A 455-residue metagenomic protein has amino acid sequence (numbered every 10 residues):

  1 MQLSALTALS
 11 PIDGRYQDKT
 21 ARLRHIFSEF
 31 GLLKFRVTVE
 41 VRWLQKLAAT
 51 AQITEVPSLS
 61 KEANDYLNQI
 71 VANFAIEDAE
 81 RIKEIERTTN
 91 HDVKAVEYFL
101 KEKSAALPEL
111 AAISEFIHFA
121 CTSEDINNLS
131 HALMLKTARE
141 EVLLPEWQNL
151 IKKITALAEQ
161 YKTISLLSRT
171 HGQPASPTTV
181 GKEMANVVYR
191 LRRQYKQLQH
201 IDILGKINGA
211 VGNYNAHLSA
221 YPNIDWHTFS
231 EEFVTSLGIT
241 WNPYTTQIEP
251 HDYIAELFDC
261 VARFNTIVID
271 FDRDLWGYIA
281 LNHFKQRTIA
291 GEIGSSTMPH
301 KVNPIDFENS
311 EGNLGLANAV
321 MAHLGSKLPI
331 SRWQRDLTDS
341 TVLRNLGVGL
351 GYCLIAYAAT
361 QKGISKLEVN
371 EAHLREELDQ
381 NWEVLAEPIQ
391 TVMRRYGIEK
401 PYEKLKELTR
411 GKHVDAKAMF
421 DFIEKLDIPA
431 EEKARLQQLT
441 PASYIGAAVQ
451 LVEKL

Functional and structural regions predicted by a protein language model:
M1-K34, I85-T89, H283, S295-L455: Glycine-rich cofactor/substrate-binding loops
Q2-H217, Y221-E232, G294-S295, F307-N309 (+5 more regions): A helix-coil-helix interface module used to build multimeric assemblies and to scaffold catalytic/cofactor sites
D13-R15, P108, I164, S230-Q247 (+2 more regions): Acidic-glycine-rich active-site phosphate/pyrophosphate-binding loop
R42-L47, F99, K103, A138 (+18 more regions): Generic, well-ordered alpha-helical scaffold segments in large soluble proteins
S123, L218-Y221, V234-S236, T240-I248 (+3 more regions): A structural signal for small-residue-enriched, beta-sheet-centric alpha/beta enzyme cores and oligomeric scaffold folds
K136-L144, Q148, T155, A185-V188 (+7 more regions): Short amphipathic alpha-helical segments with heptad-repeat character
Q194, T246-R332: Glycine-rich anion/phosphate-binding loop at the beta-strand->alpha-helix junction
T240-V261, D336, S340, M419-F422: Amphipathic, heptad-repeat alpha-helical segments used for oligomerization and assembly
